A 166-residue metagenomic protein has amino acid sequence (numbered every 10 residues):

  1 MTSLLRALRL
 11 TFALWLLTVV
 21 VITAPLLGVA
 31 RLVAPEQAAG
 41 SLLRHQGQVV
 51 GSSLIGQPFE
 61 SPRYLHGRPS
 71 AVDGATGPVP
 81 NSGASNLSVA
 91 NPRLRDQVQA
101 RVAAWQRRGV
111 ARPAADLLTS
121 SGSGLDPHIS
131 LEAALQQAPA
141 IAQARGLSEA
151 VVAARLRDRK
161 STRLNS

Functional and structural regions predicted by a protein language model:
T2, R6, L26-A144, D158-K160: Flexible, solvent-exposed loop/hinge segments and secondary-structure transition points
R9-V29: Hydrophobic membrane-insertion alpha-helices, especially the h-region of bacterial N-terminal signal peptides
V152-A153: Small-residue helix-packing motif on alpha-helices
T162-S166: Conserved small/polar residues in nucleotide/adenosyl-binding loops
